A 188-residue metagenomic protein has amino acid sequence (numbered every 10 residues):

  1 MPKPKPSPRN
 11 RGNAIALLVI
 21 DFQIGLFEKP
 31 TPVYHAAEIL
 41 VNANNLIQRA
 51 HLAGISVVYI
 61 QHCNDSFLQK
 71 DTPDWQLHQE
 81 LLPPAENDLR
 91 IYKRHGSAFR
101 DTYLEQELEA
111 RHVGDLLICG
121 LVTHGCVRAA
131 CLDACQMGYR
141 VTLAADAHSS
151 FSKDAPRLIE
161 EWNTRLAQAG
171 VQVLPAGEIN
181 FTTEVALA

Functional and structural regions predicted by a protein language model:
P2-A16, N42-Q48, A53, D65-A188: Active-site-adjacent betaalpha module
I20, S56-H62, A144: Short beta-strand segments at enzyme active-site cores
I24-K29: Short acidic, Gly/Ser-rich segments with clustered Asp/Glu that frequently serve as metal-coordination loops in enzyme
P30, Q61-N64: Glycine-/proline-rich flexible loop or hinge segments
T31-A37, F67-L68: Short glycine-enriched, charge-decorated loop/helix-capping segments at active-site entrances that position
